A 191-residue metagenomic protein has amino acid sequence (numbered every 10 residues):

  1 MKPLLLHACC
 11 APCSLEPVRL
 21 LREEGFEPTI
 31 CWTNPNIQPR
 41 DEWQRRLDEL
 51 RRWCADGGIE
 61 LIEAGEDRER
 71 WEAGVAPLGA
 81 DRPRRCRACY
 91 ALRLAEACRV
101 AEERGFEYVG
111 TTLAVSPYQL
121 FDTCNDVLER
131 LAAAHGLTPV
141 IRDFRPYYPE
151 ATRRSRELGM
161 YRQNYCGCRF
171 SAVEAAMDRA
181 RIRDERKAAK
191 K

Functional and structural regions predicted by a protein language model:
M1-K191: Nucleotide-activated chemistry modules centered on ATP-dependent adenylation/adenylyltransferase
